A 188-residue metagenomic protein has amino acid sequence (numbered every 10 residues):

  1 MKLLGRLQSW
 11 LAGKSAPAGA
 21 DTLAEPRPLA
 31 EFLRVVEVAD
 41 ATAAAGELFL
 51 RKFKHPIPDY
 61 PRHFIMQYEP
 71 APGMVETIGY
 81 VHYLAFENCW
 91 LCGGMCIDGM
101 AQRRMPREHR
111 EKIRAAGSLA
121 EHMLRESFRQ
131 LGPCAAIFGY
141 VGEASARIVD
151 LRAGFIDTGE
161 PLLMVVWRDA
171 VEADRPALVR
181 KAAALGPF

Functional and structural regions predicted by a protein language model:
K2-P28, P133-F188: Terminal substrate-recognition subdomain of acyl/acetyltransferases
G19-Y60, A177-F188: Short amphipathic alpha-helix that is part of the acyltransferase structural core
F32, V36, I65-E69, L162-V166: Short beta-strand element of the conserved SAM-dependent methyltransferase core
V38-M100: A conserved beta-strand-loop-helix scaffold within acyl/acetyltransferase catalytic domains
F64-Y68, K112-I113, M123-S127, R168-A173: Short C-terminal domain-edge/linker segments immediately following a structured domain
H82-L91, H109-I113, L185-F188: Phosphate-binding glycine-rich loops and adjacent basic patches that engage nucleotide phosphates, nucleic-acid
W90-G154, T158-E160: Acyl-donor binding region in acyl/amide transferases
